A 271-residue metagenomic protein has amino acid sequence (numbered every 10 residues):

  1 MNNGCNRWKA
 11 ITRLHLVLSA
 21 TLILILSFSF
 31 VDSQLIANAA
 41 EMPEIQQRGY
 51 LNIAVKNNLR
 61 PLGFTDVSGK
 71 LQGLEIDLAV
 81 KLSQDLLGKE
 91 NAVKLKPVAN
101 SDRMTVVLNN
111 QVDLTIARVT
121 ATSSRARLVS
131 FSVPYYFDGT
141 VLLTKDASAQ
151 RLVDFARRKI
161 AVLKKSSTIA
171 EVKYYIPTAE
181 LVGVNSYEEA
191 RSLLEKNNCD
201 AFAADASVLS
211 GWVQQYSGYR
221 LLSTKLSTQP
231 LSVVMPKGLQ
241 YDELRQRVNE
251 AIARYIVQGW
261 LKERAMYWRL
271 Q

Functional and structural regions predicted by a protein language model:
A39-I116: Extracytoplasmic small-molecule ligand-binding "clamshell" domains of the periplasmic binding protein/Venus flytrap
Y50-K56, Q72, L152-S166: Short loop->beta-strand "edge-of-pocket" segments that line small-molecule binding or catalytic clefts across diverse
L51-N52, N109-A117, E195-V208, G218: Alpha-to-beta junction loops
N57, Y136-D146, A206, S210-A253 (+1 more regions): Periplasmic-binding protein-like
V80, G88, A92-D154, S217-L226: Acidic, polar ligand-binding/catalytic clefts
L82, V107-L108, F155, L194-E195 (+2 more regions): Hydrophobic residues within well-ordered alpha-helices
E90-A99, V162, A179-S186: Short beta-strand-to-loop elements that line the ligand-binding cleft of bilobed periplasmic-binding protein-like
A170-V184, S217-K225, I252-Q271: Ligand-binding clefts/hinges and TM-proximal coupling segments of bilobed small-molecule sensing domains
